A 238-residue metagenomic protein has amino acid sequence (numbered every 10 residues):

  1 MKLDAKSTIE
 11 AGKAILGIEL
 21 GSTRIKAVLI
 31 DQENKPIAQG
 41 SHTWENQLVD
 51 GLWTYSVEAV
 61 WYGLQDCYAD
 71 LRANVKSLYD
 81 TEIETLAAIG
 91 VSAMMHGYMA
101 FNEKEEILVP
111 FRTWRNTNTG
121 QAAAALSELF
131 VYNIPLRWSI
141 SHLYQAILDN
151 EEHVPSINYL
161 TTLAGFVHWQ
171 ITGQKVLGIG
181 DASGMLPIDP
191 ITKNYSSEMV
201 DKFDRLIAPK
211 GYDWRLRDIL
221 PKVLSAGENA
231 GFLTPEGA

Functional and structural regions predicted by a protein language model:
M1-K13: Non-catalytic pre-domain segments flanking phosphatase-related domains
S7-T8, I18-G21, G90-S92: Short loop/turn motifs at secondary-structure junctions and domain boundaries
T8-I9, I18, E33, Y79-D80 (+1 more regions): Sterically constrained small-residue positions within well-ordered secondary structures of folded domains
I15, L20-E58, E106-T113: Short glycine-rich, Thr/Ser-proximal phosphate-binding strand/loop in the N-terminal lobe of ATP-dependent enzymes
V28, Q65-Y68, I147: Residues within alpha-helical segments
G40-T81, A125, V131: N-terminal phosphate-binding loop and adjacent alpha-helix
D70-A238: Glycine-rich phosphate-binding/catalytic subdomain of phosphoryl-transfer and nucleotide/sugar-phosphate-processing
